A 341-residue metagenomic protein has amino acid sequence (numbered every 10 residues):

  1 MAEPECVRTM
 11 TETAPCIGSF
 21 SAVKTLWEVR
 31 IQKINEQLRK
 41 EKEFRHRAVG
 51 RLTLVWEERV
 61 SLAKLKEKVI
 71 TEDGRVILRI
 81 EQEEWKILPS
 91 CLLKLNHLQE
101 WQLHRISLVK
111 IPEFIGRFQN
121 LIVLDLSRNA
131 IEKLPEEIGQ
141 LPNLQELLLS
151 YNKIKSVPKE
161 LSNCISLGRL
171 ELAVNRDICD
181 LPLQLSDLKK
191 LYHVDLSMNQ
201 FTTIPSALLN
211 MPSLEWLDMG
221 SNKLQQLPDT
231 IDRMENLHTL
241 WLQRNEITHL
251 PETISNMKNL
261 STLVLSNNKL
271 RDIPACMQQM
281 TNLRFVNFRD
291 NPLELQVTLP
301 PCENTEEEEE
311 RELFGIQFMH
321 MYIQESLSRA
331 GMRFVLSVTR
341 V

Functional and structural regions predicted by a protein language model:
M1-M198, T202-A207, M211-D229, H238-T239 (+2 more regions): The feature captures the LRR N-terminal capping module
D177, E246, K269: Short phosphate-engaging motifs
Q225, E235-W241, T248-H249, T253 (+2 more regions): Eukaryotic modular interaction domains in large regulatory/scaffold proteins
R244, N267, D290: Active-site proximal loops enriched in glycine and acidic residues that flank catalytic Cys/His/Asp and coordinate
T248, L270-R271, N291-E294: Short Gly/Pro-enriched loop/turn and capping motifs at secondary-structure junctions
N259-S261, K269, N282-R284: A short pocket-lining beta-strand/turn micro-motif at the edge of beta-sheets
L265-N268, D272-Q278: Repeat-solenoid scaffold signature
